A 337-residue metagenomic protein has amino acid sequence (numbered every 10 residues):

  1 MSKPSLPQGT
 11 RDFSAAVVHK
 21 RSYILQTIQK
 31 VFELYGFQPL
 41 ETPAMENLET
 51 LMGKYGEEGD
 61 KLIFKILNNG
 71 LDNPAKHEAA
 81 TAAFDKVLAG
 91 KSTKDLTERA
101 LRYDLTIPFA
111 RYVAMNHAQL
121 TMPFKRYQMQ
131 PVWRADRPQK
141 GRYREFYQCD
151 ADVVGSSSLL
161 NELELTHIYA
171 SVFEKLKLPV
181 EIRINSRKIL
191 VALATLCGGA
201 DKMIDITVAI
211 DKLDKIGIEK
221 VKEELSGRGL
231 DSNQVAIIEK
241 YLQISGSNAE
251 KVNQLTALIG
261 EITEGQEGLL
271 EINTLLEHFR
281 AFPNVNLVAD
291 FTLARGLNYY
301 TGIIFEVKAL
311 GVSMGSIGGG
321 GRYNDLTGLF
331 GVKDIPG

Functional and structural regions predicted by a protein language model:
S5-F13, N253-L258: Generic N-terminal amphipathic, Lys/Arg-enriched alpha-helix
D12, V17, K76-H77: ATP/Mg2+-dependent ligation/transfer catalytic cores
K20-Y35, E46-N47, F84-E98, D104-P179 (+2 more regions): Positively charged, Gly/Ser-enriched RNA/tRNA-binding surfaces
P39-E41, I63-L67, A100-R102, R126-Q128: Short, conserved beta-strand segments within well-ordered enzyme catalytic domains that often line or immediately flank
E41-K61, I184-L196, L293-T301: Beta-rich nucleic-acid/ligand-interaction surfaces
A44-E98: Polyanion/phosphate-binding surface patch
D60-A75, G198-E223, A309: Acidic, His- and aromatic-enriched active-site or binding-groove loops in soluble protein domains that engage sugars
